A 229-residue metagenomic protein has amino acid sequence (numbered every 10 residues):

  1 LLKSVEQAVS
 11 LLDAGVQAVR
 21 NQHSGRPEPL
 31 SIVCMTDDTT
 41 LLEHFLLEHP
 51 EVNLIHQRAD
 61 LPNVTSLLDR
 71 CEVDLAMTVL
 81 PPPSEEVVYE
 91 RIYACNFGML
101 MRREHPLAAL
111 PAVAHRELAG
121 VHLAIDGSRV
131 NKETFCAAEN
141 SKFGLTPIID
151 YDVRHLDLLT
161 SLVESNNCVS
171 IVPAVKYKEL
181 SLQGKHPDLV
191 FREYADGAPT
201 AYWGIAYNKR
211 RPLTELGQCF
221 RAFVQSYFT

Functional and structural regions predicted by a protein language model:
L1-N21: Alpha-helical "hinge/linker" immediately C-terminal to small N-terminal DNA-binding modules
S24, V87-L123, G127: Flexible hinge/capping segments at coil-to-helix
P27-P83: Central regulatory/effector-binding core of bacterial HTH transcription factors
L41-E51, E133-P147: Ligand-binding cleft/hinge of the Venus flytrap
V52-D60, V79, I125, L145-L158: Short beta-strand-to-loop elements that line the ligand-binding cleft of bilobed periplasmic-binding protein-like
S84-R91, C95, D157-K209: Beta-alpha-beta core module
L100-P106, Y202-L213: A bilobed periplasmic-binding-protein/Venus flytrap-type ligand-binding module shared by bacterial periplasmic
V121-G144, A174, E179, L213-R221: Secondary-structure junction motif
